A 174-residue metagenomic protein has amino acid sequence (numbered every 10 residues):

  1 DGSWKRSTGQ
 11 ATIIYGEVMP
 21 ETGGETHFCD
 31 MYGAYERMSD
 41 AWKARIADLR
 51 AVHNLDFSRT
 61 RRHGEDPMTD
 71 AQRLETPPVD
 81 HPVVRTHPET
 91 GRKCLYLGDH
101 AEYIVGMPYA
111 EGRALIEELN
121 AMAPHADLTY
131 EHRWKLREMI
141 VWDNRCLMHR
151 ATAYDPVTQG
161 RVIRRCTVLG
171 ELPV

Functional and structural regions predicted by a protein language model:
D1-M139, N144-V174: Non-heme Fe(II) oxygenase catalytic core, chiefly the N-lobe of the double-stranded beta-helix
